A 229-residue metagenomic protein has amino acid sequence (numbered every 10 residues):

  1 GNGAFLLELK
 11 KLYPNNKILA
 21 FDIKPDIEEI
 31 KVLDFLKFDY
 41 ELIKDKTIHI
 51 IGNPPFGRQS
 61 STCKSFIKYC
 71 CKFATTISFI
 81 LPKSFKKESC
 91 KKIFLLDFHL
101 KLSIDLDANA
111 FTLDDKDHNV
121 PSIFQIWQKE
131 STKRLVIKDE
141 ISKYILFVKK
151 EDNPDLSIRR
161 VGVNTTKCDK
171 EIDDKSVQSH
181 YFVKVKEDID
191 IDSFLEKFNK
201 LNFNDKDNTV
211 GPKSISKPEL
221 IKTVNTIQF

Functional and structural regions predicted by a protein language model:
G1-F229: Class I S-adenosyl-L-methionine-dependent methyltransferase catalytic core
